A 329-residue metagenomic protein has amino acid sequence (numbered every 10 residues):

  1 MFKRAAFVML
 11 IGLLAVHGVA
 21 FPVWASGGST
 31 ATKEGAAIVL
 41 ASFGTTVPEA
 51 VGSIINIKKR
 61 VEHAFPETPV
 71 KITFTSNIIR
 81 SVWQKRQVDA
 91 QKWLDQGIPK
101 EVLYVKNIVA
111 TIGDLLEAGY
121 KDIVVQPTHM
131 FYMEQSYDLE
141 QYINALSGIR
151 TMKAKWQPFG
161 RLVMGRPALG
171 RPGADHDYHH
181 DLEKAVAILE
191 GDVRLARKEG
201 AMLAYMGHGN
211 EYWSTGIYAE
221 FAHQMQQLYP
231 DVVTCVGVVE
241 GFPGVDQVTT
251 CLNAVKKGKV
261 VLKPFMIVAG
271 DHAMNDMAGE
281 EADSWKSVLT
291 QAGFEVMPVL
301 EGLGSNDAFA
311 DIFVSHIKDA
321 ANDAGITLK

Functional and structural regions predicted by a protein language model:
M1-M9: Bacterial N-terminal signal peptides that target proteins for export
V8-G18: Bacterial N-terminal signal peptides
W24-K329: Active-site-proximal alpha-helix that buttresses catalytic centers in soluble enzyme cores
